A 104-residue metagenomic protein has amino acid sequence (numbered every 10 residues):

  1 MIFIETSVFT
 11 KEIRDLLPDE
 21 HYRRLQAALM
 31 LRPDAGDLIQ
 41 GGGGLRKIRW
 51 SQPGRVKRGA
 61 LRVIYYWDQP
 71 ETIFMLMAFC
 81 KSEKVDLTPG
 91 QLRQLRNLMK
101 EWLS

Functional and structural regions predicted by a protein language model:
M1-E20: Arg/Lys-rich, positively charged N-terminal/basic patches that mediate binding to nucleic acids
I2, R46, V85: Residues that recognize and position ribonucleotide moieties
E20-A28: Short, solvent-exposed recognition patches
A27-K57: A short, surface-exposed loop/turn module that caps and links secondary-structure elements
Q52-G54, Y65-D68: Short, low-complexity Ser/Thr-rich regulatory SLiMs
R58-R62: Short, surface-exposed coil-to-beta transition loops
Y66-S104: Enriched for short, Lys/Arg-rich terminal
